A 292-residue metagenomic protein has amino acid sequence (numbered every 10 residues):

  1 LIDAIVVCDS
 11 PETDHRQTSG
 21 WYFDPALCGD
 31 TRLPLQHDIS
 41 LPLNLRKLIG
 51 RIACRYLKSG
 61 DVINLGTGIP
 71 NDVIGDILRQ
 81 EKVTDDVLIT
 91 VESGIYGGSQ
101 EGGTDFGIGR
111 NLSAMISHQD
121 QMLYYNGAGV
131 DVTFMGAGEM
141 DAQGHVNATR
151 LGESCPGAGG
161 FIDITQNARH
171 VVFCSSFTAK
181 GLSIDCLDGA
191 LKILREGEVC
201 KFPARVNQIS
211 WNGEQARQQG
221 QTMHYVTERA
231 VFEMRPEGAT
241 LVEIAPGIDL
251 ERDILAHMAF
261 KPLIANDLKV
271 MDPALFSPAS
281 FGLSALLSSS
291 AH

Functional and structural regions predicted by a protein language model:
L1-P34, G102-L283: Conserved phosphate- and dinucleotide-binding cores of soluble alpha/beta proteins, encompassing both enzyme active
R32-S113: N-terminal active-site beta-alpha-beta segment that forms phosphate/nucleotide-binding and substrate-recognition loops
K58, A274, A291-H292: Non-catalytic interaction surface on structured domains
G282-A291: Long, compositionally biased
